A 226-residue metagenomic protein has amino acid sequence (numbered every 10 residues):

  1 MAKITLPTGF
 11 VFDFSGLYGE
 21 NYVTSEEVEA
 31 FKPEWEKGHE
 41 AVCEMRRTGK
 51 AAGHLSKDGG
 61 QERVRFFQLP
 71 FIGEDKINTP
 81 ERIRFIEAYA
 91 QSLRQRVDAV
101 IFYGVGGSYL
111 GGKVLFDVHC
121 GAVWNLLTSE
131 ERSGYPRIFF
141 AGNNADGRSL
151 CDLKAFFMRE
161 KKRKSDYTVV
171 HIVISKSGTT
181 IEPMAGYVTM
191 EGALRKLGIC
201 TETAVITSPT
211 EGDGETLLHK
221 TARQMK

Functional and structural regions predicted by a protein language model:
M1-R94: Extended, charge-enriched "interface" segments that sit outside catalytic cores
Q91-K226: Glycine-rich phosphate-binding loops that contact phosphosugars or nucleotide phosphates
